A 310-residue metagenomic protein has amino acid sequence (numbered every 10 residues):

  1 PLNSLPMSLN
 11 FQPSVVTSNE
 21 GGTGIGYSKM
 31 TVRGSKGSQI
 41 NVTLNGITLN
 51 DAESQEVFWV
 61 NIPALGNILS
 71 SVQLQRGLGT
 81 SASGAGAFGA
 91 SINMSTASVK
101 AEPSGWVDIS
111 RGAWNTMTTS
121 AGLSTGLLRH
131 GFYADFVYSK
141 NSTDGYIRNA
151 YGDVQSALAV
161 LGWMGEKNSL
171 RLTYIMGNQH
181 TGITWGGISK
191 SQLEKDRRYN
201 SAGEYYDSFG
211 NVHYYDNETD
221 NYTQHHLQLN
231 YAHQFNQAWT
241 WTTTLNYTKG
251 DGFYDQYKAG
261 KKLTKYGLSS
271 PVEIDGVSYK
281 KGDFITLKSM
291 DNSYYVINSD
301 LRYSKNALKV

Functional and structural regions predicted by a protein language model:
P6-T48, N61-A64, S70: Extracytoplasmic beta-strand/coil segments of soluble accessory domains associated with Gram-negative outer-membrane
F11, T48-R76, M94-S95, Q192: Short acidic/polar hinge/loop motifs at secondary-structure boundaries that mediate gating or recognition
G22-G24, G84, G112-N115, N149-D153 (+3 more regions): Short sequence motifs at beta-strands and strand-loop junctions characteristic of Gram-negative outer-membrane
S28, F88-A90, P103-V107, M117-A121 (+4 more regions): Hydrophobic, lipid-facing positions within transmembrane beta-strands of outer-membrane proteins
G37, L49, A97, G112-W114 (+8 more regions): Structural signature of outer-membrane beta-barrel domains
S54-Q55, L74-R76, P103-W106, K140-D144 (+5 more regions): Extracytoplasmic loops and strand-loop junctions of Gram-negative outer membrane beta-barrel proteins
S104, R111-S142, I147-T184, N230-N236: Transmembrane beta-barrel wall of Gram-negative outer-membrane proteins
G162, S169-A232, F253-M290: Acidic/polar loop-and-plug regions of large Gram-negative outer-membrane beta-barrel proteins
